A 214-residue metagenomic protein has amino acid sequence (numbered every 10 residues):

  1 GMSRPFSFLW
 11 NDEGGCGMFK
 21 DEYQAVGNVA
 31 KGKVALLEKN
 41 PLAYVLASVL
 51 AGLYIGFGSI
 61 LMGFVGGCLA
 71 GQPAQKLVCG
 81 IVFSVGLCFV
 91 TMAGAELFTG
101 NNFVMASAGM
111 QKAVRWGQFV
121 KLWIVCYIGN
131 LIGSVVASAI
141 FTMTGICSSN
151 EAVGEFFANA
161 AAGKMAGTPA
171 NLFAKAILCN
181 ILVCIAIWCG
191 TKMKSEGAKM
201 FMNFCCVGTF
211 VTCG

Functional and structural regions predicted by a protein language model:
G1-G17: Short, Lys/Arg-enriched N-terminal segments with co-localized hydrophobic residues within the first ~10-30 amino acids
M18-G214: Alpha-helical transmembrane segments and their helix-helix packing motifs
